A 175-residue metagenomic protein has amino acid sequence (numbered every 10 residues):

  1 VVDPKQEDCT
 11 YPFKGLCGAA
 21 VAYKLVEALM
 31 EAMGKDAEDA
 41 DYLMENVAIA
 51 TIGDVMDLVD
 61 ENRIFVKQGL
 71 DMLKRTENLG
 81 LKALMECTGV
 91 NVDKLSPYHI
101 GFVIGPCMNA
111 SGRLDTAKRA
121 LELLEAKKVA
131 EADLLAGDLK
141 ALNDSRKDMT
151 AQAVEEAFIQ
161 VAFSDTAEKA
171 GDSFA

Functional and structural regions predicted by a protein language model:
V2-K35, A40-I52: Short alpha-helices
E31-A175: Hydrophobic helix-and-loop "lid/oligomerization" segment in the mid-to-C-terminal part of catalytic domains
